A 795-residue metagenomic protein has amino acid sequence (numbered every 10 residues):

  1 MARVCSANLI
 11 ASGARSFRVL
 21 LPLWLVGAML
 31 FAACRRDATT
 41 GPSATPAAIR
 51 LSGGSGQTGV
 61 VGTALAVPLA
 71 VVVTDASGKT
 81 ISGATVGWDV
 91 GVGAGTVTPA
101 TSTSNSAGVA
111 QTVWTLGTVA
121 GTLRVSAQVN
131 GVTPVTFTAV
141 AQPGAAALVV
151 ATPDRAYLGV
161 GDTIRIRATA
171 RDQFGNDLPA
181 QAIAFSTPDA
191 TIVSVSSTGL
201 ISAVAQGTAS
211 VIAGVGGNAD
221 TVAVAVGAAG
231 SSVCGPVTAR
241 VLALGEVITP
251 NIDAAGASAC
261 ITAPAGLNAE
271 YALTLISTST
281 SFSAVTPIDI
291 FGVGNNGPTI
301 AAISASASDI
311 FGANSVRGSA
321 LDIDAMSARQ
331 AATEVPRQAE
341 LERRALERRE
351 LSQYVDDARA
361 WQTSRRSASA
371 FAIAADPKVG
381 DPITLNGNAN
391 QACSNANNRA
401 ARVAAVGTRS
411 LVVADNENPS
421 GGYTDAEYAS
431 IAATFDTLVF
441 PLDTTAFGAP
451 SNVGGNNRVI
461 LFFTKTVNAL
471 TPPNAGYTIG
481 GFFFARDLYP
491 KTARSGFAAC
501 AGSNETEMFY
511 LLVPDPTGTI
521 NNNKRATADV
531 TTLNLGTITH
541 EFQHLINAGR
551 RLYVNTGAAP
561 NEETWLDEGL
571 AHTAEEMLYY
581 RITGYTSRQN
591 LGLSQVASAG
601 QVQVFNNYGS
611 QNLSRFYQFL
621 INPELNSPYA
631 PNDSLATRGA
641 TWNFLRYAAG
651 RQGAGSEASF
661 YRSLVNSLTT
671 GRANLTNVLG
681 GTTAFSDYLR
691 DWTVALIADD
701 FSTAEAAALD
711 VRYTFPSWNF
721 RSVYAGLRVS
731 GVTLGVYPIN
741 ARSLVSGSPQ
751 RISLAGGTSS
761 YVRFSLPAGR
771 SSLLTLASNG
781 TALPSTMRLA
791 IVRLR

Functional and structural regions predicted by a protein language model:
M1-S16: N-terminal secretory signal peptides that target proteins for export/translocation
L30-A33: C-terminal motif of bacterial Sec signal peptides marking the signal peptidase cleavage site
R35-D37: Bacterial signal peptide processing site
G41-C234: Extracytoplasmic soluble-region selector
A229, V233-A239, G256, S667-R795: Beta/coil-rich, acidic/histidine-enriched accessory regions frequently appended to metallopeptidases
S231-A426, S430-T434, L438, L442-A446 (+3 more regions): Zymogen propeptides/activation segments of proteases
T408-E563, L570, A574, R581-I582 (+1 more regions): Juxtacatalytic substrate-recognition/specificity segment
A558-T641, R651, N666-W692, L696: Acidic/His/Gly-enriched intrinsically disordered linker/tail segments that often contain short helix/coil "MoRF-like"
